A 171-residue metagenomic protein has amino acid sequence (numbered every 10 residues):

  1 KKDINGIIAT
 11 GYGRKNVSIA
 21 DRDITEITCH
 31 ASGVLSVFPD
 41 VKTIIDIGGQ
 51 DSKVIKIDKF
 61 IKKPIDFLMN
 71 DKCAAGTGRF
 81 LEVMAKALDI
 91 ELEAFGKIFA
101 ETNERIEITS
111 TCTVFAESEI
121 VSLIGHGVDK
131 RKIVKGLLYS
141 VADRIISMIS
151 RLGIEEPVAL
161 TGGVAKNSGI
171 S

Functional and structural regions predicted by a protein language model:
K1-I27: N-terminal glycine/serine-rich phosphate-binding loop of ATP-dependent small-molecule kinases, especially carbohydrate
K1-N5, I145-E156: Phosphate/pyrophosphate-binding loops at sites that engage ATP/ADP/AMP, CoA/4′-phosphopantetheine, polyphosphate
Y12-G13, S150, I154-S171: Glycine-rich phosphate-binding loops at beta-strand->alpha-helix junctions
V41-I61: Gly/Thr-rich phosphate-binding beta-strand-loop-beta motif of the actin/hexokinase/Hsp70
K59-E104: Glycine-rich phosphate-binding loop plus the immediately following alpha-helix
E91-L123: Internal, active-site/partner-interface "lid" segment
A116-I149: Adenine-nucleotide phosphate-binding core of ATP-dependent small-molecule kinases
